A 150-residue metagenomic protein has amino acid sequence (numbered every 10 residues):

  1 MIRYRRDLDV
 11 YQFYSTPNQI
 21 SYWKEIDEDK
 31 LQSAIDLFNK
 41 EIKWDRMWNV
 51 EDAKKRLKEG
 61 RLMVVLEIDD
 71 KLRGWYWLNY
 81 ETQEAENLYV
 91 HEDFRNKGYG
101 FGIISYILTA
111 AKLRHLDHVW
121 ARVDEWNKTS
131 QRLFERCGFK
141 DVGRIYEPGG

Functional and structural regions predicted by a protein language model:
M1-I20, I145-G150: Acyl-donor-binding surface of acyltransferase catalytic domains
F13-M47: Short amphipathic alpha-helix that is part of the acyltransferase structural core
D45-I68, R73-H91: A conserved beta-strand-loop-helix scaffold within acyl/acetyltransferase catalytic domains
W75, F101, V142-R144: Residue-level detector of high-confidence beta-strand sites
V90, N96-L113, Q131-R136: Conserved acetyl-CoA-binding loop-helix of GNAT-fold acetyltransferases
A111-V123: Conserved GNAT acetyl-CoA-binding A-motif
E125-G143: Conserved active-site alpha-helix within GNAT-family acetyltransferase domains
